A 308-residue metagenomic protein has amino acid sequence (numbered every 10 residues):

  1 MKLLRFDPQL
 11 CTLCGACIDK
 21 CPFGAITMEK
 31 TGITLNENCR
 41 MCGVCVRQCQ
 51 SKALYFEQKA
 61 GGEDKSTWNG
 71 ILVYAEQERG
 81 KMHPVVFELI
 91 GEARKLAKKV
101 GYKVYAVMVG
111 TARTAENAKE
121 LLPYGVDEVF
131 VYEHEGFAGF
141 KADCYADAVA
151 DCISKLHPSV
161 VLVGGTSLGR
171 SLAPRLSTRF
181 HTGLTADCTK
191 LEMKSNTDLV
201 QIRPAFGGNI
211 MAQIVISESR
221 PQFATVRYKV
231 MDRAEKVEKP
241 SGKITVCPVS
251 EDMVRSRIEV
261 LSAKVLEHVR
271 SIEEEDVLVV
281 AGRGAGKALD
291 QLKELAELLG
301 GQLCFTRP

Functional and structural regions predicted by a protein language model:
M1-P308: N-terminal glycine-rich FAD/FM-binding segment characteristic of electron-transfer flavoproteins
